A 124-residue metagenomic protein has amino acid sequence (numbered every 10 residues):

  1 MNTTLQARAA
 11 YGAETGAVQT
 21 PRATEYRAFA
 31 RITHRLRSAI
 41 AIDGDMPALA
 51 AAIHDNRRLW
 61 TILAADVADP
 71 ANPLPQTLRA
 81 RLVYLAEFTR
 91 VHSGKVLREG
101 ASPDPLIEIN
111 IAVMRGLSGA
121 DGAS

Functional and structural regions predicted by a protein language model:
M1-R58, A68-D69, R79-S124: N-terminal intrinsically disordered, cationic/polar leader segments that include organellar targeting peptides
P70-L74: A glycine-biased, small/acidic residue-tolerant capping/turn segment at secondary-structure junctions
